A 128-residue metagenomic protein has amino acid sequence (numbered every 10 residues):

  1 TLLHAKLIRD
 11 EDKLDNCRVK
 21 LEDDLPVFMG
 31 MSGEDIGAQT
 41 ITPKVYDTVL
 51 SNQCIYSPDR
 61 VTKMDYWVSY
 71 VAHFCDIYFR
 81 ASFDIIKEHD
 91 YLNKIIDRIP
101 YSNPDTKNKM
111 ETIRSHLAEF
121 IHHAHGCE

Functional and structural regions predicted by a protein language model:
T1-E128: Divalent metal-dependent phosphate-bond-processing catalytic cores, especially two-metal-ion Mg2+/Mn2+ enzymes that act
